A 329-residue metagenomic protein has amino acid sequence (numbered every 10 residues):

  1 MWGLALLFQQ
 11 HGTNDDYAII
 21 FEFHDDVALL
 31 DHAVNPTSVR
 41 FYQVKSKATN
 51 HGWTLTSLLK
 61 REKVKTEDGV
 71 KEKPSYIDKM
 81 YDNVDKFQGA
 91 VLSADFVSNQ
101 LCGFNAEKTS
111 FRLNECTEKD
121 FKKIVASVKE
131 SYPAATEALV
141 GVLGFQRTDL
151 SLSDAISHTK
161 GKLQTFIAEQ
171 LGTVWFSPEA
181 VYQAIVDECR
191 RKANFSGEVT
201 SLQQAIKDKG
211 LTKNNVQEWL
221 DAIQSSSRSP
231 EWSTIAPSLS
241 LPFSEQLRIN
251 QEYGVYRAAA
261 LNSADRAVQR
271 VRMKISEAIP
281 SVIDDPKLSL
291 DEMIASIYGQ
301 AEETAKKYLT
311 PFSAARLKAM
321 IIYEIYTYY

Functional and structural regions predicted by a protein language model:
M1-L55: Catalytic centers of nucleases
S46-Y328: Acidic metal-coordinating catalytic centers involved in nucleic-acid phosphodiester chemistry
